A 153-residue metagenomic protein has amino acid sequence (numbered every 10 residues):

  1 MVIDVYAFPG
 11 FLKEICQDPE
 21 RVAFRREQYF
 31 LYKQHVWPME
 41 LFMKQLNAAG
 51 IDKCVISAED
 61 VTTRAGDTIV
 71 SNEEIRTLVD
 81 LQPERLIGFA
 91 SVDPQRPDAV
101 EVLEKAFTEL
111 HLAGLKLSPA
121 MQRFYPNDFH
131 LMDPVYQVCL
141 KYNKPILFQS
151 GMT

Functional and structural regions predicted by a protein language model:
M1-E59, R64-G66: An N-terminally biased module of ancient metal coordination in phosphate/nucleic-acid-related enzymes
D52-K53, V61-T153: Active-site gating/metal-coordination segments in enzymes
